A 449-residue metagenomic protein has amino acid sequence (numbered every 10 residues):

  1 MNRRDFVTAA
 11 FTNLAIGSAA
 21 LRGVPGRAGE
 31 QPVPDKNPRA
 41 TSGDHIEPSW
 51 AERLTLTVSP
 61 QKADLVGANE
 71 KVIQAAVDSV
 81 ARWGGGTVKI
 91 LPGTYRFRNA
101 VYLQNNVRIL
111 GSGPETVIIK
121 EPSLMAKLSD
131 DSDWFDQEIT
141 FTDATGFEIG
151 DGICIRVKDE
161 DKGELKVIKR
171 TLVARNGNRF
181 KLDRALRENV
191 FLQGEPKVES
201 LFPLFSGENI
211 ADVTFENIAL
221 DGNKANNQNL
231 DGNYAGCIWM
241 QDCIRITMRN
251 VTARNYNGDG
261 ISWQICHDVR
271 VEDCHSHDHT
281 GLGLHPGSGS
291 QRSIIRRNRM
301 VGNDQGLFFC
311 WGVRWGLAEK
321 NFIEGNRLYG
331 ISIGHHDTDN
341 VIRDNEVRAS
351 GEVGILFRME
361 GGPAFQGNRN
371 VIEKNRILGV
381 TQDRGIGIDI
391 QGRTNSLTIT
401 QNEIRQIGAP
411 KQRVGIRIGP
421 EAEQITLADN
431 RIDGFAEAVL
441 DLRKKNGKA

Functional and structural regions predicted by a protein language model:
N2-N227, K444-A449: Extracellular "leader-to-stem" segments immediately downstream of a signal peptide or signal-anchor in secreted/lumenal
R27-P34, P38, N395-S396, I407 (+2 more regions): Acidic, glycine- and Ser/Thr-rich low-complexity intrinsically disordered tracts in extracellular/secreted proteins
G85-G86, R98-A100, P114, K120 (+9 more regions): Short glycine/acidic-rich loop motifs that flank beta-strands on beta-rich extracellular proteins
G86, G93, N99, N105-V107 (+20 more regions): The right-handed parallel beta-helix/beta-solenoid scaffold, focusing on the short coil/turn and N-cap positions
V157-R187, N209-V301: Right-handed parallel beta-helix
E160-L165, F308, G362-Q366, D383 (+1 more regions): Short, solvent-exposed loop/turn segments that connect beta-strands within catalytic domains and beta-strand-rich
P203-E216, I238-R249, H267-R270, S288-I294 (+6 more regions): Surface-exposed loop/turn motifs in large extracellular/passenger domains
